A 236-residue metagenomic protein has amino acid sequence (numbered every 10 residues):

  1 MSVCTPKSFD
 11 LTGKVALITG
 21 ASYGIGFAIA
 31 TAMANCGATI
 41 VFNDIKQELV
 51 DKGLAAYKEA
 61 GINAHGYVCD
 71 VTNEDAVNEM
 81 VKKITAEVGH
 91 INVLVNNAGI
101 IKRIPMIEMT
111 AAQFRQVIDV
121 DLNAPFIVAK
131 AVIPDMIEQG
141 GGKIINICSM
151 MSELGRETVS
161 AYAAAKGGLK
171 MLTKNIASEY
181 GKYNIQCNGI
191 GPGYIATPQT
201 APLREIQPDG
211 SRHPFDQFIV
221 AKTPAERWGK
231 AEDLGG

Functional and structural regions predicted by a protein language model:
V15, S22-Y23: Conserved glycine-rich cofactor-binding loop
I104-I107, L154-S160, K182-Y183, E226: Active-site loop immediately N-terminal to the catalytic Tyr-X3-Lys motif of short-chain dehydrogenase/reductase
P105-M106, Q113-I118, I219: Substrate-binding pocket helix/loop in short-chain dehydrogenase/reductase
A129, A165, T173: Active-site helix of classical SDR
P134, S178-K182: Alpha-helical segment proximal to the catalytic Tyr-Lys
S149: Residue(s) in the substrate-gating loop at a strand-loop-helix junction that position the organic substrate next
G189, R212-G236: C-terminal helical subdomain
